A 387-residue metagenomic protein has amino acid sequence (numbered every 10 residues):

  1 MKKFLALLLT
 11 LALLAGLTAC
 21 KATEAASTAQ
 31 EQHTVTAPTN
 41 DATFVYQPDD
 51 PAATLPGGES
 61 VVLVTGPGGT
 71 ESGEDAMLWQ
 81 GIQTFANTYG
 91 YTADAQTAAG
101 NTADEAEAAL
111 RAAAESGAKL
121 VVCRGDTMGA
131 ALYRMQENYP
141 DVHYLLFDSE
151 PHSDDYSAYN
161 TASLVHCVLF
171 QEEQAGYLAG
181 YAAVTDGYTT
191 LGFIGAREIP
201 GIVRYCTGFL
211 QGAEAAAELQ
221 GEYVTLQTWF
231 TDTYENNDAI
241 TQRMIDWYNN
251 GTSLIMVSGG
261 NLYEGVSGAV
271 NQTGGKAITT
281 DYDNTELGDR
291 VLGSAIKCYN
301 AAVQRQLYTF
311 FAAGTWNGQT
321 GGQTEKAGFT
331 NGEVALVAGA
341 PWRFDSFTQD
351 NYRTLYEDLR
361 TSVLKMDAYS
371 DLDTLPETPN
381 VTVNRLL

Functional and structural regions predicted by a protein language model:
M1-L9: Positively charged n-region of N-terminal signal peptides that target proteins for export
L7, E24-A25: Extreme N-terminal leader/targeting regions
A15-A19: C-terminal motif of bacterial Sec signal peptides marking the signal peptidase cleavage site
A22, A29-L387: A residue-level marker of the well-folded mature domains of exported/periplasmic proteins
